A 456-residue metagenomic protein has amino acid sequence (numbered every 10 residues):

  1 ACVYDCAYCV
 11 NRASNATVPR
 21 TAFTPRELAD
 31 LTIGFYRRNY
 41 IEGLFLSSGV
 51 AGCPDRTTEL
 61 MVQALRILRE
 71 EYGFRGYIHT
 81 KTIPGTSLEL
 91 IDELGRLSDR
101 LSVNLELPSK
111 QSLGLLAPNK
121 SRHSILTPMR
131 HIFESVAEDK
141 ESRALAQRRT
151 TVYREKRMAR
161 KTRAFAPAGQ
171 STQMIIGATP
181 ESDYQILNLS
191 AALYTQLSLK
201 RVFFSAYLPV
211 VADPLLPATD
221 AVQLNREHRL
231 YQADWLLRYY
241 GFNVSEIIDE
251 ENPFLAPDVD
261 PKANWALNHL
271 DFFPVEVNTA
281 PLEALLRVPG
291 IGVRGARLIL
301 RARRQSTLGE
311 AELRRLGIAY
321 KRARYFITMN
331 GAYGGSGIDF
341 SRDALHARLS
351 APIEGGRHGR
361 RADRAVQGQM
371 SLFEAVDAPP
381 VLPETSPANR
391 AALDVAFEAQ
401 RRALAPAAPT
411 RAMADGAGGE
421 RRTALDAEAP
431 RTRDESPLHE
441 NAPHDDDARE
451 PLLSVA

Functional and structural regions predicted by a protein language model:
A1-T172, I176-P180, L193, V211-T219: Conserved Radical SAM active-site core
A13, L31-I33, D183-I186, F204-D220 (+1 more regions): Conserved mixed alpha/beta catalytic, RNA-binding, or beta-rich assembly cores of soluble enzyme, regulatory
T127, Q185-N188, N225-H228, Q232 (+3 more regions): Generic recognition of stable, solvent-exposed alpha-helical segments in well-folded globular domains
V136, K140, L197, D234-V244 (+3 more regions): Alpha-helix capping/termination and helix-coil
K161-F165, L187-F204: Acidic, glycine-rich loop-and-beta core segments that form the ion-binding/anion-interacting portion of active sites
V211, R314, A319-A456: Low-complexity, acidic/Ser/Thr- and charged residue-rich accessory regions of DNA metabolism proteins
L215-L286, R322-E354: Long, highly charged, low-complexity intrinsically disordered interaction regions that mediate electrostatic DNA/RNA
E276-A302, S306-Y325: Helix-hairpin-helix
